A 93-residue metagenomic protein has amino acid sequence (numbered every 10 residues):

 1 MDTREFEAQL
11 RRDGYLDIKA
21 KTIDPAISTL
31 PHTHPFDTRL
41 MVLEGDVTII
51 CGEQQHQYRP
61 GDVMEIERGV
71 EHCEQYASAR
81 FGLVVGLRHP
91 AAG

Functional and structural regions predicted by a protein language model:
E7, S28-H34, I50-C51, Q75-Y76: Short histidine-centered beta-strand/loop micro-motifs that create catalytic or ligand/metal-coordination sites
D17-H34, R68: Conserved short histidine dyad/triad with adjacent acidic residue
T33-I49: Short, conserved beta-strand element in jelly-roll/cupin
G52-R68: Short acidic-glycine-tyrosine-enriched beta hairpin
R68-G93: Ligand-binding loop in jelly-roll beta-barrel domains
